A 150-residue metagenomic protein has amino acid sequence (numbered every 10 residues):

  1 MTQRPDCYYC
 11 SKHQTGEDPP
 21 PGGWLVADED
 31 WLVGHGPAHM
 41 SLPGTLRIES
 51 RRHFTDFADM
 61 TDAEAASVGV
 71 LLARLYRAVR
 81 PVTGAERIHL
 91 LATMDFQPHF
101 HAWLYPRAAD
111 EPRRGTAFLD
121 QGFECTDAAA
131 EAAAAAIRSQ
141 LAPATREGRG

Functional and structural regions predicted by a protein language model:
M1-G150: HIT superfamily nucleotide-processing domains
